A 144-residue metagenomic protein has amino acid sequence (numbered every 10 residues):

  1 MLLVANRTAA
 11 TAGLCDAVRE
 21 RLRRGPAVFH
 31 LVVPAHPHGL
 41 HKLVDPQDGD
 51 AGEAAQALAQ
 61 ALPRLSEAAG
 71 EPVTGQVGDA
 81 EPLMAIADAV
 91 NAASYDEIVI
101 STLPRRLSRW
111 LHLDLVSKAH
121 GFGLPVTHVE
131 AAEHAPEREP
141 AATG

Functional and structural regions predicted by a protein language model:
M1-A5, A61-D79: Acidic/glycine-enriched edge-of-secondary-structure segments
M1-D45, H128-P136: Small/aliphatic-rich secondary-structure junction motif
P26-H30, P72, E97, P125: Residues at the starts of beta-strands that form the adenosine-phosphate
D45-Q56: Glycine- and acidic-residue-enriched helix-capping/strand-helix junction motifs
A69-D96: Structural beta-alpha unit
T102-S117: Glycine-rich, Arg-bearing micro-motifs that act as flexible, cationic patches
H134-G144: Glycine-rich, charge-decorated loop segments at or immediately adjacent to ligand/cofactor-binding or catalytic sites
